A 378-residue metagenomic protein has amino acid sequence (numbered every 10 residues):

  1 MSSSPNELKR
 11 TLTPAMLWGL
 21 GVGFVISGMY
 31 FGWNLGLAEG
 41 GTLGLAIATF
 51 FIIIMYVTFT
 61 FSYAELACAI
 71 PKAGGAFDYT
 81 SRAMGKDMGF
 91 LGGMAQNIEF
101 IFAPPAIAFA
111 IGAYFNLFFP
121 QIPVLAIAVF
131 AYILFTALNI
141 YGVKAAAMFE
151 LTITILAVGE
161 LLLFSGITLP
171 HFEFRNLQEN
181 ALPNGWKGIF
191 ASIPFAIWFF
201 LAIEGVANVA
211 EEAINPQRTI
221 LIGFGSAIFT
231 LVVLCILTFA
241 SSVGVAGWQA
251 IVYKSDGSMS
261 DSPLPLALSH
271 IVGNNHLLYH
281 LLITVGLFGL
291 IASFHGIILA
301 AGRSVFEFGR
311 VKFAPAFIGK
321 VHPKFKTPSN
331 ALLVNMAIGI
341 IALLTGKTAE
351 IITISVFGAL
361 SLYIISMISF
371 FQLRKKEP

Functional and structural regions predicted by a protein language model:
M1-A46, Y56-F61, I70-A73: Membrane-interface "cap" regions at the ends of multi-pass membrane proteins
S3-L8, T42-A46, P123, L151-I283: Helix-loop-helix junctions that connect adjacent transmembrane segments in multi-pass membrane transporters
E7, T13, F149, P183 (+2 more regions): C-terminal membrane-solvent junction of multi-pass transporters and transport-like membrane proteins
W18, L45-F50, F90, L125-F130 (+3 more regions): Hydrophobic alpha-helical transmembrane segments
L35-E39, I47-A48, V57-Y132, T136-I140 (+4 more regions): Hydrophobic transmembrane alpha-helices that form the core helical bundles of multi-pass secondary transporters
G41-T42, P71-A73, R82-M88, E211-T219 (+3 more regions): Juxtamembrane helix-boundary/capping and inter-helix hinge elements in multi-pass membrane proteins
D78, G85, L117, G223-H295 (+2 more regions): TM-loop-TM module centered on a large, flexible mid-protein loop between adjacent transmembrane helices in multi-pass
E160-F164, V305, S355-P378: Hydrophobic alpha-helical segments of multi-pass membrane transport proteins
